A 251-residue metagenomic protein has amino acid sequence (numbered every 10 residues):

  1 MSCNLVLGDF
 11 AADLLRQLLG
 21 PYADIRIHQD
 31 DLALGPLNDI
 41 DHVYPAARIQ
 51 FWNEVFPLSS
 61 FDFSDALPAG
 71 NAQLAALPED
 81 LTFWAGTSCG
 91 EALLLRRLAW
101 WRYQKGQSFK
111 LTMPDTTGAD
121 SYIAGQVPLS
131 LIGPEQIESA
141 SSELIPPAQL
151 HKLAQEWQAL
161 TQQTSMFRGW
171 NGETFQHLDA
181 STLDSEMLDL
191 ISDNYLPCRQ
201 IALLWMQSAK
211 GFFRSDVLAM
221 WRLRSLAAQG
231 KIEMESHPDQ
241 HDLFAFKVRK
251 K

Functional and structural regions predicted by a protein language model:
M1-D65: A structured, charge-rich N-terminal accessory region that forms the first stable segment of a protein and links
Y22, R97-F109: A short alpha->loop->secondary-structure connector
V55-R96: Long, hydrophobic/aromatic-enriched structural stretches that serve as scaffold segments
G125-R199: A conserved mid-domain beta-alpha-beta active-site/ligand-binding segment of alpha/beta enzyme cores
D193-S208, S215: Short acidic, hydrophobic short linear motifs in intrinsically disordered regions
F212-A228: Short amphipathic alpha-helical interaction segments
A227-P238: A short, conserved structural fragment
S236-K251: Short, cationic-aromatic polyanion-contact patches
